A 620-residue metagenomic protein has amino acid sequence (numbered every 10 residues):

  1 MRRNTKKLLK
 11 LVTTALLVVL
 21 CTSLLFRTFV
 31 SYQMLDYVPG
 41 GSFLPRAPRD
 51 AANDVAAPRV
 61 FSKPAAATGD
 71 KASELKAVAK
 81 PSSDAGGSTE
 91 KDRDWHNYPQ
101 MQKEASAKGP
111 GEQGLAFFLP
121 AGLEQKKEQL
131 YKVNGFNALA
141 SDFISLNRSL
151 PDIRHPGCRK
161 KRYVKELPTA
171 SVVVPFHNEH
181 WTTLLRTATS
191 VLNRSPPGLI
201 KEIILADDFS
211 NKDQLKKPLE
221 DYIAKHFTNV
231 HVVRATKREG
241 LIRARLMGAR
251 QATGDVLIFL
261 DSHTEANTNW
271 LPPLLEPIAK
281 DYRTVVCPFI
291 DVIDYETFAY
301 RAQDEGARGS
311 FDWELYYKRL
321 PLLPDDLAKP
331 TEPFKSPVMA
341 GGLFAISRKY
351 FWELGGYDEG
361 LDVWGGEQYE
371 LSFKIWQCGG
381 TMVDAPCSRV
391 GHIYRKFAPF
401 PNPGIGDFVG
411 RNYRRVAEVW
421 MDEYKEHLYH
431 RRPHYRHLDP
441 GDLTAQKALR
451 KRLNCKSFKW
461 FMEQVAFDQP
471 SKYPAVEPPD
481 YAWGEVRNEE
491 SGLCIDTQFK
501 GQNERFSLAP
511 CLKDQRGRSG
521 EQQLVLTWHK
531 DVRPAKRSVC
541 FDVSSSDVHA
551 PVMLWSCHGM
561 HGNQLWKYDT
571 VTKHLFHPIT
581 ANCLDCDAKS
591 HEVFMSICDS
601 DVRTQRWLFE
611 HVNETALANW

Functional and structural regions predicted by a protein language model:
M1-R59: N-terminal signal-anchor transmembrane helix specifying type II single-pass membrane topology of secretory-pathway
P168-V173, E202, E370: Cell-envelope/extracellular polymer assembly enzymes that use nucleotide-activated donors
L192-R234: Acidic donor-binding segment of Leloir-type glycosyltransferases
T236-A252: Glycine-rich, basic loop-to-helix element that forms the pyrophosphate-binding segment of sugar-nucleotide handling
I242, Y316-A345: A recurrent flexible, glycine/aromatic-enriched loop bordering the glycosyltransferase active site that acts as
L257: Short aromatic/hydrophobic "clamp" motif used to bind/position activated sugar donors
E265, N269-Y317, T381, C387: Conserved donor NDP-sugar-binding/catalytic core segment of glycosyltransferases
P470-W620: Lectin-like carbohydrate-binding module/patch detector with strong preference for beta-trefoil
